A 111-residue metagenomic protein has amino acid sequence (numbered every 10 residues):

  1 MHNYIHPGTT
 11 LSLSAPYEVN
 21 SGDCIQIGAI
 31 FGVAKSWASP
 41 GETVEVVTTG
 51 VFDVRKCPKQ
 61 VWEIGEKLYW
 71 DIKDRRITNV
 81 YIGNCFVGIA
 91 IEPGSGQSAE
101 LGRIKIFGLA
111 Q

Functional and structural regions predicted by a protein language model:
M1-Q111: Surface-exposed, low-hydrophobicity beta-strand/loop segments enriched in small/polar/acidic residues
